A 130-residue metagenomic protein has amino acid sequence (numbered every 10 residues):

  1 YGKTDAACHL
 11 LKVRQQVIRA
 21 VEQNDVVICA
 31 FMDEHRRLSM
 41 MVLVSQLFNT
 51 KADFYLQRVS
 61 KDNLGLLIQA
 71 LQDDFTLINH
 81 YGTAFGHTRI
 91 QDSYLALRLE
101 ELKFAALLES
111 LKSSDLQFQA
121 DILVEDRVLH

Functional and structural regions predicted by a protein language model:
Y1-A120, E125, H130: Non-catalytic accessory segments flanking enzymatic or RNA/DNA-binding domains
